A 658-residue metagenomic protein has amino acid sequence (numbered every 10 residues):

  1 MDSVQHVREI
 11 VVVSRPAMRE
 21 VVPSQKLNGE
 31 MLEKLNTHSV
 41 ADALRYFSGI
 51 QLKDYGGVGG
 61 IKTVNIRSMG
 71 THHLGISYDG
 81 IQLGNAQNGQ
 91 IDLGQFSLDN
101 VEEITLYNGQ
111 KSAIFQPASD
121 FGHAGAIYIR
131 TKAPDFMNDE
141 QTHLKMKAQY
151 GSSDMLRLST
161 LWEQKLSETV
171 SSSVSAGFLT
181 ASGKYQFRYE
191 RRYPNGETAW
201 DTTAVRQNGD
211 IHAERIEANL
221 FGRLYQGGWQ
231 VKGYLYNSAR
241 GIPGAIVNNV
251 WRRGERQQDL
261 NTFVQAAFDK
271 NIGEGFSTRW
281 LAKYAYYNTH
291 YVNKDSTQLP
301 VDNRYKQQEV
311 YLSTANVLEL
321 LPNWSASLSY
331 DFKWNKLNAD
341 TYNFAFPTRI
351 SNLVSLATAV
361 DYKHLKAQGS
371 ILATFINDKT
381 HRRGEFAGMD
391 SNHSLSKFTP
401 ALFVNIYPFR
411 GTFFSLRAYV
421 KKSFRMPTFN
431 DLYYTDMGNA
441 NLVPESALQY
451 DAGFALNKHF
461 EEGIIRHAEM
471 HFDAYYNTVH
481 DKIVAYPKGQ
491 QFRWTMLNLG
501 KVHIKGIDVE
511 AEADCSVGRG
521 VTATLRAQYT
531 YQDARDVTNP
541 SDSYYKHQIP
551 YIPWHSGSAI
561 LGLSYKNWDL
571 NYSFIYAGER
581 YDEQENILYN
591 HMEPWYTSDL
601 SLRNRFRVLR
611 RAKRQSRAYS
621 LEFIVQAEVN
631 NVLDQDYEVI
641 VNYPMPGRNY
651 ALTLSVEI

Functional and structural regions predicted by a protein language model:
M1-E33, A41: Short, acidic, small-residue-rich periplasmic hinge/interaction motif at the N-terminus of Gram-negative outer-membrane
V40-A43, K62-N65, G94-S97, L106 (+2 more regions): N-terminal periplasmic accessory domains that precede and gate Gram-negative outer-membrane beta-barrel machines
A41, R45-N85: Extracytoplasmic beta-strand/coil segments of soluble accessory domains associated with Gram-negative outer-membrane
Q82-K111: Short acidic/polar hinge/loop motifs at secondary-structure boundaries that mediate gating or recognition
D154-A181, R192-A239, L260-S277, N316-W324 (+4 more regions): Transmembrane beta-barrel wall of Gram-negative outer-membrane proteins
T203, Q207-I216, Q226-R279, Y284-Y311 (+2 more regions): Flexible loop and strand-edge segments within Gram-negative outer membrane beta-barrel domains
G275, R279-N293, S415-K421, E445-K505 (+1 more regions): Membrane-embedded beta-barrel scaffold of Gram-negative outer-membrane proteins
A326, H467-T478, L497-Q584, I624 (+2 more regions): Gram-negative outer-membrane beta-barrel transporters
